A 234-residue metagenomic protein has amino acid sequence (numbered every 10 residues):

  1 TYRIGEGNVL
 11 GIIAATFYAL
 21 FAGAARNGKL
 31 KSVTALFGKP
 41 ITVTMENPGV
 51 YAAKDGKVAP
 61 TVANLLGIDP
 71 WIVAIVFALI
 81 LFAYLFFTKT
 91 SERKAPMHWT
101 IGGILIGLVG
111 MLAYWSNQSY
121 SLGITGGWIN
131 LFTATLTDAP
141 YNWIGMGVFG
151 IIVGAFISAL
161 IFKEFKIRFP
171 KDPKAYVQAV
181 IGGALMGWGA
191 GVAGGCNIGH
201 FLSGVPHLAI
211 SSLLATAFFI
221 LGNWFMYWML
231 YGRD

Functional and structural regions predicted by a protein language model:
T1-D234: Membrane-interfacial helix-loop segments of redox and metal-homeostasis proteins, especially TM-loop-TM junctions
